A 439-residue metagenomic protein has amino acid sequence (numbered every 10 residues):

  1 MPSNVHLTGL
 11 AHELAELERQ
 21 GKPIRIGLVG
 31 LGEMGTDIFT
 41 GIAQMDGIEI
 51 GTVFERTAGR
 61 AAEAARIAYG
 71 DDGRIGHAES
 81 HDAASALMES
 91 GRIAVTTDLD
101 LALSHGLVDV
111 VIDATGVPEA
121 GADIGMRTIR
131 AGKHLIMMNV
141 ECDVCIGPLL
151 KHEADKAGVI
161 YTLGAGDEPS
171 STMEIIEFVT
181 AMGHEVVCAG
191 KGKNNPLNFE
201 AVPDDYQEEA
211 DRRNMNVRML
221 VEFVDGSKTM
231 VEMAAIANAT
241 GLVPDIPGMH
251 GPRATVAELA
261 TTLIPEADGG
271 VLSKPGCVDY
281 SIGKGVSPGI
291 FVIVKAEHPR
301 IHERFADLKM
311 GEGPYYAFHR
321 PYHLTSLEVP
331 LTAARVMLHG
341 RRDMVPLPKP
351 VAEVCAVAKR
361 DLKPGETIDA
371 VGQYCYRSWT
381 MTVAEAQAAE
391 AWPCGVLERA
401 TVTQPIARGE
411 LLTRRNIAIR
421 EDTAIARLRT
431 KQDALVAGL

Functional and structural regions predicted by a protein language model:
M1-G125: N-terminal glycine-/serine-/threonine-rich beta1-alpha1-beta2 phosphate-ribose binding loop of Rossmann-like
V5-A15, E208-L439: C-terminal catalytic/substrate-binding lobe primarily of soluble NAD(P)-dependent oxidoreductases
L31, R56, D100, G116-V117 (+6 more regions): Short, ordered loop/turn segments at secondary-structure junctions
G59-R60, C142-G147, K151, E168-T172 (+2 more regions): Short gly/pro/ser/thr-enriched loop/turn and capping motifs at secondary-structure boundaries
A65-R66, G147-L150, M173-I176, K191 (+4 more regions): Short acidic, glycine/serine/threonine-rich loops at helix termini
T115-A131, M138-I160, G164-G166: Rossmann-fold NAD(P)-binding glycine/threonine-rich loop
A154-G158, T162-K228: Rossmann-like NAD(P)H-binding beta-loop-alpha module
